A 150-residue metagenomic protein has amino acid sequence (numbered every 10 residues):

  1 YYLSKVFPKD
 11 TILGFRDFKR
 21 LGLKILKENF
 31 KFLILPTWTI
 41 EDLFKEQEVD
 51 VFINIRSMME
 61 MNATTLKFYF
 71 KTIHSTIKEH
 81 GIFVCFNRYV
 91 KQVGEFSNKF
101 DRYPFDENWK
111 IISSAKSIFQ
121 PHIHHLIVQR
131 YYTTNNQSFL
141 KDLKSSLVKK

Functional and structural regions predicted by a protein language model:
L3-F44: S-adenosyl-L-methionine
E41-D42, E60-N62, K91-G94, I123: Flexible loop/turn segments at secondary-structure boundaries
D42-F52: A short acidic, Gly/Pro-enriched loop at the edge of an enzyme's catalytic core that lines a small-molecule cofactor
V51-T64: A short SAM/SAH-binding and catalytic strip from SAM-dependent methyltransferases
K67-E79: A short glycine-rich, Lys/Arg-flanked "PGG" loop and its adjoining helix->strand segment in the class I
E79-R88: Conserved beta-strand signature within the Rossmann-like core of class I S-adenosyl-L-methionine
N87-R102: Conserved class I S-adenosyl-L-methionine
W109-K150: Core SAM-dependent methyltransferase catalytic element
